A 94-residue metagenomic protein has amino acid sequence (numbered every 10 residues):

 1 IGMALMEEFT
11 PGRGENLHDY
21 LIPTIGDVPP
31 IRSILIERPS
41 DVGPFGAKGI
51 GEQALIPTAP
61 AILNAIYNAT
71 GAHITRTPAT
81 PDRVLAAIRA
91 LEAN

Functional and structural regions predicted by a protein language model:
G2-N94: C-terminal catalytic domains of large/alpha subunits in multi-subunit enzymes
